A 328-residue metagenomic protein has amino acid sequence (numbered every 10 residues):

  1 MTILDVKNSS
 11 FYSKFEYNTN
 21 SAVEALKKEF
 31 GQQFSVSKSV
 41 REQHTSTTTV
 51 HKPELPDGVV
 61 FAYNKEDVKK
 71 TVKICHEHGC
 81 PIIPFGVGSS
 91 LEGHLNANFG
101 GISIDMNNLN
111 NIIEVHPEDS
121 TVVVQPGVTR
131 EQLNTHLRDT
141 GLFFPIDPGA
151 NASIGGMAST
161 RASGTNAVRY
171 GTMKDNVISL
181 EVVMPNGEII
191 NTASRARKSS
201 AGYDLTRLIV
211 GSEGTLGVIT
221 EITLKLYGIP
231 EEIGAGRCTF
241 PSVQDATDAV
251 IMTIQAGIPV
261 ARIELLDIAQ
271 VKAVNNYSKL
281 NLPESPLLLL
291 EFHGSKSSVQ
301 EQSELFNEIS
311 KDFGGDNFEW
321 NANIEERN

Functional and structural regions predicted by a protein language model:
M1-N328: Noncatalytic alpha-helical scaffold of FAD-dependent oxidoreductases
